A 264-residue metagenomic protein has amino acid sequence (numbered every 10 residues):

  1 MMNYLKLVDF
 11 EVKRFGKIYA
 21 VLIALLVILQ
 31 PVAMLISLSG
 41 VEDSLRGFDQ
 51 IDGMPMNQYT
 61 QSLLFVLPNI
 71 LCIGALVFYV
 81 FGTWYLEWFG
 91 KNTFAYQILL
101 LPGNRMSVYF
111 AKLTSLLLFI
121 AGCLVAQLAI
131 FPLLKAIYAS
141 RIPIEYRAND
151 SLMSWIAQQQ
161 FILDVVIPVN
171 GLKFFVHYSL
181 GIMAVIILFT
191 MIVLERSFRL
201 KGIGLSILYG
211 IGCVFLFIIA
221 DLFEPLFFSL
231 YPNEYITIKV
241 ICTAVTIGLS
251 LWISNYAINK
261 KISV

Functional and structural regions predicted by a protein language model:
M1-A95, R105-V264: Hydrophobic alpha-helical transmembrane segments of membrane proteins
